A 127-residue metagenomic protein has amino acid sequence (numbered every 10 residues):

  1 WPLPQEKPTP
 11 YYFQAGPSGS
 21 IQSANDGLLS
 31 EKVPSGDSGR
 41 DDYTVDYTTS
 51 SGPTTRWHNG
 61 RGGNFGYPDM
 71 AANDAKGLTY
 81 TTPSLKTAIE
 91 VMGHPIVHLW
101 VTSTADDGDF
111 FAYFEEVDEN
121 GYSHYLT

Functional and structural regions predicted by a protein language model:
W1-T127: C-terminal, loop-rich substrate-recognition/catalytic regions characterized by aromatic stacking residues
